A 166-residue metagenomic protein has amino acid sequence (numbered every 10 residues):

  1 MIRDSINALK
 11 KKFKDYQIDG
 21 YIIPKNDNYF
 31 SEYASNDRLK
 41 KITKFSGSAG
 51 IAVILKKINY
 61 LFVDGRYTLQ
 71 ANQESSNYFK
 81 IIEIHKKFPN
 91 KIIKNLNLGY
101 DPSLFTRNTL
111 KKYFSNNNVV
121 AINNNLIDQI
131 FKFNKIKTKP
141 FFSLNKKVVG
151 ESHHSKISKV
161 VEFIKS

Functional and structural regions predicted by a protein language model:
M1-K94, D101-S166: N-terminal accessory/capping or targeting/presequence segment of soluble
